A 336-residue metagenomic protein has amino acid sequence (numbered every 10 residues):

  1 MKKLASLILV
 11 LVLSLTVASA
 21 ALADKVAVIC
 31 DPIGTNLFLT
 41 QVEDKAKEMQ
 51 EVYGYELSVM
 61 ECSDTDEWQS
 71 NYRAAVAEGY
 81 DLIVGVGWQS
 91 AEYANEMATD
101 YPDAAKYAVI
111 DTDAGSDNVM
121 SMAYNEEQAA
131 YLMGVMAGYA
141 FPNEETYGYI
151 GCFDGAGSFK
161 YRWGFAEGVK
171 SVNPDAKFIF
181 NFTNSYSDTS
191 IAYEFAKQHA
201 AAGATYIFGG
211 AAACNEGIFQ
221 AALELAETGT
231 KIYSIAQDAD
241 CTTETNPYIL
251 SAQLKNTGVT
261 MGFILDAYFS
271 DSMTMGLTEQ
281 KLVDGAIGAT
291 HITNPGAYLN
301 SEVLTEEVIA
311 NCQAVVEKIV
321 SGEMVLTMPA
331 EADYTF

Functional and structural regions predicted by a protein language model:
L4-L22: Sec-dependent N-terminal signal peptides of Gram-positive bacterial secreted proteins and lipoproteins
L22-F336: A residue-level marker of the well-folded mature domains of exported/periplasmic proteins
